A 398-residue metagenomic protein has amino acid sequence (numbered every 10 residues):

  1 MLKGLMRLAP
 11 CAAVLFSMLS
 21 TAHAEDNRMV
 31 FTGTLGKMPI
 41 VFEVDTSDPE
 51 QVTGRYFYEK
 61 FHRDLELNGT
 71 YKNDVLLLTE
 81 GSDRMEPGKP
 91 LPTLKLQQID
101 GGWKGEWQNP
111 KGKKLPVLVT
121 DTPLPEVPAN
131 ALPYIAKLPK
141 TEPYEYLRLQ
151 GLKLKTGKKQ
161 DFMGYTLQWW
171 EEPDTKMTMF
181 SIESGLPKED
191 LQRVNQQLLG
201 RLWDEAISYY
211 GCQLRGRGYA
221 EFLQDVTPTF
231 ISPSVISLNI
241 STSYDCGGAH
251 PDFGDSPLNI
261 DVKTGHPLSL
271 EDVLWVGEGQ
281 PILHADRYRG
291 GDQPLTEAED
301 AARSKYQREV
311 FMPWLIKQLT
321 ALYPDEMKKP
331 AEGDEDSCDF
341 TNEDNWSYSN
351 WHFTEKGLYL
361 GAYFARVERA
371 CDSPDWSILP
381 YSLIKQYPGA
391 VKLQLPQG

Functional and structural regions predicted by a protein language model:
M1-C11: Bacterial N-terminal signal peptides that target proteins for export
S20-A24: Sec/Tat signal peptide C-region and signal peptidase I cleavage site
E25-D100, W107: Central antiparallel beta-sheet cores of small beta-barrel/beta-sandwich binding domains
E59-R63, M85-E86, G112-K113, S243-F253 (+1 more regions): Short, cysteine-centered beta-strand-loop-beta hairpins and adjacent loop/turn segments enriched in charged/polar
E59-V75, G102, E106-K140, F253-N259: Edge beta-strand at a domain terminus
D100, K111, P116-P128, I231-Y288: Contiguous hydrophobic, core-forming segments of folded domains
P125-S237, S241-D245, E343, S347-Y348 (+2 more regions): Active-site acidic/histidine clusters and adjacent loop/turn architecture that either coordinate catalytic ions
P257-E335: Short helix-loop boundary/capping segments
